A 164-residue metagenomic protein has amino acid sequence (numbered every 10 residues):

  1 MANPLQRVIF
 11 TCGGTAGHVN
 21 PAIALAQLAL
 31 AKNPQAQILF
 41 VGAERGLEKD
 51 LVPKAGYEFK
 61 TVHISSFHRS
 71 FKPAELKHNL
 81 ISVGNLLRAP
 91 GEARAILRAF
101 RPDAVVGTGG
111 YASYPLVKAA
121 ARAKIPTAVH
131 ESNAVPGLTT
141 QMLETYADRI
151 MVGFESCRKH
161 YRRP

Functional and structural regions predicted by a protein language model:
L5-T15, Q35-R88: Conserved nucleotide-sugar phosphate-binding/catalytic loop shared by glycosyltransferases and other
T15-A16, G110-A112, A134: Residue-level detector of alpha-helix initiation sites
H18-L30: Short amphipathic alpha-helix
P21, V41-E44, T108, E131-S132 (+1 more regions): Replace "coordinates the UDP/GDP/TDP-sugar" with "coordinates nucleotide-activated sugar donors
Q27, D50, K118, T140-Q141: Alpha-helical segments flanking ligand/cofactor-binding loops in enzyme cores
L30-Q35, R122-I125: Short helix-capping segments at alpha-helix termini
E58, A121-P164: Active-site-proximal region of nucleotide-activated glycan assembly enzymes, centered on histidine/acidic-rich loops
E92-V105, A112-A128, Q141-R149: Glycosyltransferases and closely related glycan-assembly transferases that use nucleotide-activated donors
